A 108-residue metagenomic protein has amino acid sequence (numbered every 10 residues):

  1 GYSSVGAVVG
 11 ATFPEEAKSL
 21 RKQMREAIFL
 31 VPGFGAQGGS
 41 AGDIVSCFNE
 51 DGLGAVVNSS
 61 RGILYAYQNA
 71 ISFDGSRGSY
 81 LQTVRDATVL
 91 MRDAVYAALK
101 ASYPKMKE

Functional and structural regions predicted by a protein language model:
G1-G6: Conserved anion-binding
A7, A11-N58, G62-A66: A C-terminal functional module that forms or caps the active site or interfaces directly with catalytic machinery
I44-E50, Y65-K105: C-terminal helical cap(s) of enzyme catalytic domains, especially alpha/beta-barrels
